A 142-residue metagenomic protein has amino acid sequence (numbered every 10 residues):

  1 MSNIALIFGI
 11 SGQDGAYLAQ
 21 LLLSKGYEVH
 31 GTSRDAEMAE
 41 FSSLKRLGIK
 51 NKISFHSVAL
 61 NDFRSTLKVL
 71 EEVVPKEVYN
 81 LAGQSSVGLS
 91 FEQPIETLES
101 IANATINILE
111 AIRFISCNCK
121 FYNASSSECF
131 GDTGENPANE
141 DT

Functional and structural regions predicted by a protein language model:
M1-T142: N-terminal Rossmann-like NAD(P)+-binding domain of SDR-like oxidoreductases, especially those catalyzing
